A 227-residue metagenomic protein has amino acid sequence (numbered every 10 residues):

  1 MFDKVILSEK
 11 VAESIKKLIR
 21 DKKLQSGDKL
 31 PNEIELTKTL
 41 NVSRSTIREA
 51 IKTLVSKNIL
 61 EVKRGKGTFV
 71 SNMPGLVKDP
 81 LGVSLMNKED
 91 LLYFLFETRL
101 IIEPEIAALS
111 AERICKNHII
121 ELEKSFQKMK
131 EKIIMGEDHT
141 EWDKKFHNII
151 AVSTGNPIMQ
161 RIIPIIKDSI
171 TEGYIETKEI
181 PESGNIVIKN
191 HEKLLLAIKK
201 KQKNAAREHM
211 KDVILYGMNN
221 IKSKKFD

Functional and structural regions predicted by a protein language model:
M1, K203-D227: C-terminal effector-binding regulatory domain of bacterial HTH transcription factors
M1-I101, A108: Short linear motifs at protein or domain termini
I15, M129, K193-L194, I198: Generic hydrophobic alpha-helical segments
L18, V77, M129, S169-G173 (+3 more regions): A short secondary-structure junction motif
I19, L85, S110, I133 (+2 more regions): Hydrophobic residues in alpha-helical segments
T98-E176, V187-H191, A205-Y216: Conserved amphipathic alpha-helical segments that form helical-bundle/coiled-coil interaction surfaces
